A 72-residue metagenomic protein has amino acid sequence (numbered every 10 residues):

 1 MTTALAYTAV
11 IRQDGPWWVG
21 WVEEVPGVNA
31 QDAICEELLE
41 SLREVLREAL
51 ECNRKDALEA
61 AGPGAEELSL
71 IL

Functional and structural regions predicted by a protein language model:
M1-V10, E36-L72: Short, charged, surface-exposed hinge/linker loops at domain edges that act as mobile lids or interdomain connectors
Y7, W18, V28-A30: Structural detector for hydrophobic anchor residues on beta-strands
V10-E23: Short aromatic-glycine-(Arg/Gly/Cys) micro-motifs in beta-strand/loop hairpins
W21, Q31, A49: Residues that scaffold the ATP/ADP-binding catalytic core of kinase and kinase-like folds
P26-E37: A short, exposed loop/beta-hairpin motif centered on an aromatic-Gly-Thr core
